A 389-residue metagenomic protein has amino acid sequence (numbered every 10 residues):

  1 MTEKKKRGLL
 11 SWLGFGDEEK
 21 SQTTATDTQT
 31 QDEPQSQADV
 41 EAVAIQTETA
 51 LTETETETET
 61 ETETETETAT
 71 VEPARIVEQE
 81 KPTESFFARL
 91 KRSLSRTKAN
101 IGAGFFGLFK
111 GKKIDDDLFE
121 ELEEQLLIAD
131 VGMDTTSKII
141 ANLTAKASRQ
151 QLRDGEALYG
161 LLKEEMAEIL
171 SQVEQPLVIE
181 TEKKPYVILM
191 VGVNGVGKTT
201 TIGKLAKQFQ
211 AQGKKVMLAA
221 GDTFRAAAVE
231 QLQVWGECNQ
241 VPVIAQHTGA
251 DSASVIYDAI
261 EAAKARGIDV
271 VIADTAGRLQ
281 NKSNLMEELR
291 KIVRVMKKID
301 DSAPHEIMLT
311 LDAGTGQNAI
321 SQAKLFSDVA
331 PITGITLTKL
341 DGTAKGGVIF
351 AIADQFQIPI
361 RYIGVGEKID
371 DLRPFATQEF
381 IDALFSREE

Functional and structural regions predicted by a protein language model:
M1-E165, K183: Non-catalytic terminal/linker segments enriched in charged/polar, low-complexity residues
D134-S137, K163-E389: P-loop/Walker A NTP-binding module and the surrounding RecA-like catalytic core of P-loop NTPases
